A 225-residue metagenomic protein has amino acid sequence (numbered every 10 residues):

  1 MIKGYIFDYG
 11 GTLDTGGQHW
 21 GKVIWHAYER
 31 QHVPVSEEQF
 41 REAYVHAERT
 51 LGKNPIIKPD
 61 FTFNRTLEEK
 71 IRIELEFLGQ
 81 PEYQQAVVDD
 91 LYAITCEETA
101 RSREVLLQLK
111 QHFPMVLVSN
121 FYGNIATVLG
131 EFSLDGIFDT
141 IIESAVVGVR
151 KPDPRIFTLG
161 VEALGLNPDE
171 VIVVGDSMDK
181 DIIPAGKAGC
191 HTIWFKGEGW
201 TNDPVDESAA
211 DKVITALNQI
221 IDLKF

Functional and structural regions predicted by a protein language model:
M1-G4, E38, P81-E82, R103 (+2 more regions): Asp-based, Mg2+/Mn2+-dependent phosphohydrolase catalytic module
I2-R103: N-terminal helical cap/lid subdomain that shapes the substrate entry/recognition surface in HAD-like hydrolases
Q111-H112: Structured helix-beta-strand junction loops
